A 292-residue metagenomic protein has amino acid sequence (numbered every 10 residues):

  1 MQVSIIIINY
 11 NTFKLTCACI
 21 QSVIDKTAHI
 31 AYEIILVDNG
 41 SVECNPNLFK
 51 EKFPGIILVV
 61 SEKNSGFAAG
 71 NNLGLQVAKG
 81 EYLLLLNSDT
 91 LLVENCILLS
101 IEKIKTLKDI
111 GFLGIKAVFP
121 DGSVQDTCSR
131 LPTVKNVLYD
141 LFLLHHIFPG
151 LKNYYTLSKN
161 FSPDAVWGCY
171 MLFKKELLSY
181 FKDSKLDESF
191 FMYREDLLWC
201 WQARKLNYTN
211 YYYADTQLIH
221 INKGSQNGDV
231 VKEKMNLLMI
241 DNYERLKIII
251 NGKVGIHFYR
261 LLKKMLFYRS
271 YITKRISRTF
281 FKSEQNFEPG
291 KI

Functional and structural regions predicted by a protein language model:
F13, S22, D38-P46, K63 (+1 more regions): A conserved acidic beta->alpha catalytic loop
Q21-A31: Short, acidic, metal-binding catalytic loop of nucleotide-sugar glycosyltransferases
P46, V60-A78: Glycine-rich, basic loop-to-helix element that forms the pyrophosphate-binding segment of sugar-nucleotide handling
L83: Short aromatic/hydrophobic "clamp" motif used to bind/position activated sugar donors
L91-C128: Conserved donor NDP-sugar-binding/catalytic core segment of glycosyltransferases
N136, D140-L141, K152-F173: A recurrent flexible, glycine/aromatic-enriched loop bordering the glycosyltransferase active site that acts as
S162-Q217: A short, conserved alpha-helix in the catalytic core of glycosyltransferases
V231-I292: Non-catalytic, C-terminal membrane-associated alpha-helical segments of glycosyltransferases
